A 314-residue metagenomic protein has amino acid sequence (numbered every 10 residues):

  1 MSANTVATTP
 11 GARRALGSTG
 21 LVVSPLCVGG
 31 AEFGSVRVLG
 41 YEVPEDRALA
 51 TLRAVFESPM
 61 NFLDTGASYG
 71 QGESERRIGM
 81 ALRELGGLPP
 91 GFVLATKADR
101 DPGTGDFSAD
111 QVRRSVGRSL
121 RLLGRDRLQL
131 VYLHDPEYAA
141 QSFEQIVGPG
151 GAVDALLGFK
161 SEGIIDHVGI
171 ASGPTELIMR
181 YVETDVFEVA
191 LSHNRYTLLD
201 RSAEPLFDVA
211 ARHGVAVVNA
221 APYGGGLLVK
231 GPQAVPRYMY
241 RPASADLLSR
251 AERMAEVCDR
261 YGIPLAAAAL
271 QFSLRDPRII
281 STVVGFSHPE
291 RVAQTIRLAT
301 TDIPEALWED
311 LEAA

Functional and structural regions predicted by a protein language model:
M1-F92: N-terminal binding-site loop/beta-alpha segment at the start of enzyme catalytic domains that lines or forms
A3, P10, P136-A313: Beta/alpha (TIM)-barrel catalytic core signal, keyed to glycine-rich beta->alpha loops juxtaposed to Asp/Glu that bind
L16, V28, V55, L63 (+10 more regions): Conserved, mostly hydrophobic/aromatic
S18, E57, G79-P90, L120-R125 (+2 more regions): Acidic (Asp/Glu)-rich catalytic clusters
V23-C27, N61-F62, G91-K97, R127-Y132 (+4 more regions): Structural preference for beta-strand elements that scaffold enzyme active sites
F33-D46, A98-Q111, S142: Active-site mouth loops of central-metabolism enzymes
Y41-V55, F107-L122, G173-R180: Short, acidic/polar
L120-S142: Active-site groove signature of glycoside hydrolases
